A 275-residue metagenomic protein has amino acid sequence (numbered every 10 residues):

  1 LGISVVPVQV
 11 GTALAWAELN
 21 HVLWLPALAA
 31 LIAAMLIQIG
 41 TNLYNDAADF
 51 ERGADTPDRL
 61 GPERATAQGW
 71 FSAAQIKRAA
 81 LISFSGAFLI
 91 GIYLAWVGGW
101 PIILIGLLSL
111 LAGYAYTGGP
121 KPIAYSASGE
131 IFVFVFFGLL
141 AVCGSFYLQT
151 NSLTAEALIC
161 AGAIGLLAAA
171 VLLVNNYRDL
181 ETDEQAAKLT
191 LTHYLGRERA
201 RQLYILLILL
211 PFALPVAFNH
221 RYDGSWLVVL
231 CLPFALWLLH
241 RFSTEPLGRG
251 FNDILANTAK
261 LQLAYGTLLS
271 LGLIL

Functional and structural regions predicted by a protein language model:
L1-A29, P120-K121, V133: Topogenic membrane-insertion module of multi-pass membrane proteins
G2-G11, I131-F146, I164, H193-R197 (+1 more regions): Small-residue-rich segments of transmembrane alpha-helices in multi-pass membrane proteins, especially helix faces
L19-Y44, I103-L111, A155-V174: Membrane-embedded alpha-helical segments that form the functional core of polytopic membrane enzymes, especially those
L36-L60, A170-T192: Acidic (Asp/Glu-rich) catalytic motifs at the cytosolic membrane interface
P57-V97, L191-Y222, A259-L263: Multi-pass membrane catalytic core of lipid/isoprenoid biosynthesis enzymes
P62-S152: Intramembrane alpha-helical segments
Y114, L238-G266: Interfacial loop-to-transmembrane junctions
F132-L180, A186, E198-R201: Functional transmembrane core segments of multi-pass inner-membrane proteins
